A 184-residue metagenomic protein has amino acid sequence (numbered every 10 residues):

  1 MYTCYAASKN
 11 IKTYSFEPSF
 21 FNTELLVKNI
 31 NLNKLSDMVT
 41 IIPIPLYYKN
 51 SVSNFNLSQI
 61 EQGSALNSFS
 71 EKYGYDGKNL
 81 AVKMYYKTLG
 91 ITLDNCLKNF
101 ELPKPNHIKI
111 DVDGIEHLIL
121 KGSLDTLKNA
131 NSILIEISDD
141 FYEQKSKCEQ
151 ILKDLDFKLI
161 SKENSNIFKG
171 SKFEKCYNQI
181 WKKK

Functional and structural regions predicted by a protein language model:
M1-K184: Phosphate/nucleotide-binding beta-alpha loop and adjacent structural elements of enzyme active sites
